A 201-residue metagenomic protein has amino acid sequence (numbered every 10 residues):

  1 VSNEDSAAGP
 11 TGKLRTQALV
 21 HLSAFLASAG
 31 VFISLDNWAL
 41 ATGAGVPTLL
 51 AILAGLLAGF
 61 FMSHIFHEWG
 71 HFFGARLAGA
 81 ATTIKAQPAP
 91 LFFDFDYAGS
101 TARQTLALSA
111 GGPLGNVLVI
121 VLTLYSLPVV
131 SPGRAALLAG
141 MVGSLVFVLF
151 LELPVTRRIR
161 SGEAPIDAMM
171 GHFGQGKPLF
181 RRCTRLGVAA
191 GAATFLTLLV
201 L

Functional and structural regions predicted by a protein language model:
S2-L201: Hydrophobic transmembrane alpha-helices and their immediate loop junctions in multi-pass integral membrane proteins
